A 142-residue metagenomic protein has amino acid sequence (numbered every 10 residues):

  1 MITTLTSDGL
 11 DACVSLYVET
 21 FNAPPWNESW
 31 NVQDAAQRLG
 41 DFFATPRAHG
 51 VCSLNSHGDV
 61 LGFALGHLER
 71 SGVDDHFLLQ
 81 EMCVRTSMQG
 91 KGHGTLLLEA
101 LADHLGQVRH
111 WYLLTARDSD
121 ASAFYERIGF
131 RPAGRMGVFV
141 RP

Functional and structural regions predicted by a protein language model:
M1-S15: A short beta-loop-alpha structural element at the N-terminal edge of CoA-dependent acyl/N-acetyltransferase catalytic
V18-G40, A48: Conserved GNAT-fold acetyl-CoA-binding loop/helix
G50-C52, D59-E69, L78, C83: Conserved beta-strand in the GNAT
E69-L79, Q89, A133: A conserved beta-turn-beta hairpin within the catalytic core of GNAT-like acetyltransferases that forms part
S87-A100: Conserved acetyl-CoA pyrophosphate-binding loop and the N-cap/start of the following alpha-helix in GNAT-like
L101-L105, A121: Short hydrophobic clusters on alpha-helical segments that form packing/core surfaces in small helical domains
A102, E126-R135: Conserved acetyl-CoA-binding loop of GNAT-fold acetyltransferases
L105-A116: Conserved GNAT acetyl-CoA-binding A-motif
